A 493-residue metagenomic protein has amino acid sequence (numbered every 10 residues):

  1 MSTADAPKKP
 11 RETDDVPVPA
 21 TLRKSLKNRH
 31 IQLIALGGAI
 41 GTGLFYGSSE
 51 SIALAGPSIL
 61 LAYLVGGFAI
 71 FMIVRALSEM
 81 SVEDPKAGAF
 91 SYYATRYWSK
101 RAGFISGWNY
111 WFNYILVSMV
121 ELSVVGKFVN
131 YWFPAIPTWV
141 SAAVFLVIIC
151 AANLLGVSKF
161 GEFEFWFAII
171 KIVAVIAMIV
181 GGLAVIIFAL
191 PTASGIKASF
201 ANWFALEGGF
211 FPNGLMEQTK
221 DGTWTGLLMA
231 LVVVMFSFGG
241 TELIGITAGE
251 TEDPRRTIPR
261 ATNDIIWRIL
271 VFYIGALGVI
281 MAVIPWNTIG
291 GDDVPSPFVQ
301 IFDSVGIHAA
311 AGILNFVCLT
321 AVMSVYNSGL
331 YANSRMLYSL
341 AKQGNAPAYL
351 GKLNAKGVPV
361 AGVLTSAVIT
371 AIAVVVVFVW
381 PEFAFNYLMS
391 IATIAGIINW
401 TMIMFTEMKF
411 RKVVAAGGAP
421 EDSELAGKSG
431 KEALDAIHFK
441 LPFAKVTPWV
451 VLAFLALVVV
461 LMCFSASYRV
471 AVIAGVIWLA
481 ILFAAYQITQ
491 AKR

Functional and structural regions predicted by a protein language model:
M1-S48, A53-A55, I70-R75, D84-A87 (+3 more regions): Membrane-interface "cap" regions at the ends of multi-pass membrane proteins
P17-L22, I59, P137, I169-G312: Helix-loop-helix junctions that connect adjacent transmembrane segments in multi-pass membrane transporters
L22-R23, Y46-S141, F145, I265-I274 (+1 more regions): Extracellular loop-to-transmembrane helix junctions
K86, N109-V124, V233-T251, H308-A348 (+1 more regions): Membrane-helix boundary/coupling elements in multi-pass transport proteins
S91-R96, R101, E121-A142, A174-A177 (+5 more regions): Helix-loop-helix connectors at the membrane interface of multi-pass transporters/channels
Y92-A94, S99, Y131, A205 (+4 more regions): TM-loop-TM module centered on a large, flexible mid-protein loop between adjacent transmembrane helices in multi-pass
W166-F167, Y349-V360, W400-S467: C-terminal membrane-solvent junction of multi-pass transporters and transport-like membrane proteins
I186, A384-N399, L441-R493: A generic transmembrane alpha-helix motif of multi-pass inner-membrane proteins
